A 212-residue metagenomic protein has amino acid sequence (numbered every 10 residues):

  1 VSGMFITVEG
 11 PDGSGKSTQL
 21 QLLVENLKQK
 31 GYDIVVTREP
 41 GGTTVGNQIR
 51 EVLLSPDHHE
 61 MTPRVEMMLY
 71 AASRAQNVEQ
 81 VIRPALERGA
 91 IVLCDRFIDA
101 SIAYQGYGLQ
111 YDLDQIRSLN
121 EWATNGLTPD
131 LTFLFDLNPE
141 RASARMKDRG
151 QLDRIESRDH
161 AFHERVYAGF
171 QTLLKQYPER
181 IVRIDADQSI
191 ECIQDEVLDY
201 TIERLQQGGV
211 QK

Functional and structural regions predicted by a protein language model:
V1-S2: Phosphate-binding P-loop
I6-V8: Hydrophobic anchor at the beta1->P-loop junction of P-loop NTPases
G13: Walker A (P-loop) phosphate-binding loop of P-loop NTPases
K16: Conserved lysine of the Walker
Q19: Hydrophobic positions on the alpha1 helix immediately C-terminal to the Walker A/P-loop
V24, E140-K212: NTP-dependent small-molecule kinase module
Y32-T124, E196: ATP-dependent small-molecule kinase phosphotransfer cores that center on conserved nucleotide phosphate-binding segments
R96, S101-A168: A glycine- and Lys/Arg-enriched "phosphate-lid" helix/loop adjacent to the NTP-binding pocket of small-molecule kinases
